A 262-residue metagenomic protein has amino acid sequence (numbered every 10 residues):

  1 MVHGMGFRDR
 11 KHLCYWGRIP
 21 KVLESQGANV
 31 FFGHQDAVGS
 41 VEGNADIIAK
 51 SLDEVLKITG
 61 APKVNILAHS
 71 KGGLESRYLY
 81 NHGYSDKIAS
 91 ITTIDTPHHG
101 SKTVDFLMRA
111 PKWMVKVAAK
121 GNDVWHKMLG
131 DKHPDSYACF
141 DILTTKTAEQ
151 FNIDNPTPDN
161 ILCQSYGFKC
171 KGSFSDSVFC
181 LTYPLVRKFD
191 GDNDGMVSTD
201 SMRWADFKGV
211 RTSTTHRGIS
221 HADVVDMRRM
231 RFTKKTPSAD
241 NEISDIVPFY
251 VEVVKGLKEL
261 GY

Functional and structural regions predicted by a protein language model:
M1-V64: Active-site catalytic motif of lipid deacylating hydrolases and related acyltransferases
H3, A45-A148, D194: Serine-dependent carboxylesterase/thioesterase catalytic core of lipase-like alpha/beta-hydrolase/SGNH enzymes
M5-R8, D36-G39, K71-L74, T96-G100 (+1 more regions): Solvent-exposed loop/turn segments at secondary-structure junctions within structured extracellular/periplasmic domains
D9-C14, R109, T236-S238: Short, flexible/disordered intra-domain loops and linkers
L13, K102-L107, F174-F179: Short aromatic-enriched loop/helix-cap "lid" or pocket-rim segments at secondary-structure transitions that line
F31, T92, Q164-Y166: Hydrophobic/aromatic beta-strand patches that form the interior of the parallel beta-sheet core in alpha/beta enzyme
G130-S175: A conserved mid-domain beta-alpha-beta active-site/ligand-binding segment of alpha/beta enzyme cores
P156-Y262: C-terminal catalytic-base region of ester-bond hydrolases, centering on the histidine of the charge-relay
